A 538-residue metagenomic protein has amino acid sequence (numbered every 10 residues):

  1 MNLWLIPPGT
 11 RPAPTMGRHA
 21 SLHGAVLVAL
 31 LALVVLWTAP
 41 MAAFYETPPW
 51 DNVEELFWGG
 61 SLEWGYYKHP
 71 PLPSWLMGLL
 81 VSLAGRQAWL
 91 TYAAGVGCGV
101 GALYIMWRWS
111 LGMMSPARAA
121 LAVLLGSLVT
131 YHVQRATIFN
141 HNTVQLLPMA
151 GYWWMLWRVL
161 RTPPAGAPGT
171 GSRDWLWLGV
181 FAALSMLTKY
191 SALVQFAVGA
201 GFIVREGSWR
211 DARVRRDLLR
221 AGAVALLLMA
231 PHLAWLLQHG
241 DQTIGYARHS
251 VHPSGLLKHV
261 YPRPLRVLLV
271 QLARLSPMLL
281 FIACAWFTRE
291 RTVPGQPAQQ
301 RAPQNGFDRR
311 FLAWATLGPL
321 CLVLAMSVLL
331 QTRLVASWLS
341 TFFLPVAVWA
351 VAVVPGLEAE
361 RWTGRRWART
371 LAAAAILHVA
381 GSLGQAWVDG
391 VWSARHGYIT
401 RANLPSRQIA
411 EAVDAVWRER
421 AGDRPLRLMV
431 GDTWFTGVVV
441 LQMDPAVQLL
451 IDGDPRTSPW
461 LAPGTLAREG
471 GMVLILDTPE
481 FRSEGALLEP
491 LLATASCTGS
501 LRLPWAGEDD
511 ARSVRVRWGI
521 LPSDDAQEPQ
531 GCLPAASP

Functional and structural regions predicted by a protein language model:
L33, A122-L128, A182, M186 (+1 more regions): Short helix- or helix-capping micro-motifs that position conserved polar/aromatic residues at function-defining sites
S61, A122, G171-Y190, V224-L227: Membrane-interface alpha helices of multi-pass inner-membrane proteins
L62, Q331-W362, R366, T370: Hydrophobic/aromatic-rich transmembrane helices and adjacent perimembrane loops
A93-M113, G151, M155: Transmembrane-helix motifs of polytopic, lipid-linked glycan transferases
L111, P116-A117, Y152-W177: Membrane-interface transmembrane helices that cradle and orient dolichyl/undecaprenyl
Y131, T137-V144: Short acidic/glycine- and proline-prone juxtamembrane loop motifs at membrane-interface regions of multi-pass membrane
L184, F196-D308, P319, L324 (+1 more regions): Transmembrane-lumen/periplasm boundary regions of multi-pass, lipid-linked membrane glycan transferases
T332-A336, W362-P425, T433-Q448, P455-T457 (+2 more regions): Membrane-proximal, lumen/periplasm-facing interface regions of secretory-pathway glyco- and lipid-modifying enzymes
